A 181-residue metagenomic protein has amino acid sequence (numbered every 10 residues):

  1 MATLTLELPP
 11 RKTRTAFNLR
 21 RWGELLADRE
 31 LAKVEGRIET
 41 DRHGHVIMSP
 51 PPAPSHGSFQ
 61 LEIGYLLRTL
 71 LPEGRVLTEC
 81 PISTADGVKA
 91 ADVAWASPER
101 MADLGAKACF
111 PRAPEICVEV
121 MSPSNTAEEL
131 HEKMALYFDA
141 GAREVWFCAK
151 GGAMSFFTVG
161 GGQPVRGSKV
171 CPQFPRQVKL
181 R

Functional and structural regions predicted by a protein language model:
M1-R181: Gly/Pro/Ser/Thr-rich low-complexity, intrinsically disordered segments predominantly at protein N-termini
